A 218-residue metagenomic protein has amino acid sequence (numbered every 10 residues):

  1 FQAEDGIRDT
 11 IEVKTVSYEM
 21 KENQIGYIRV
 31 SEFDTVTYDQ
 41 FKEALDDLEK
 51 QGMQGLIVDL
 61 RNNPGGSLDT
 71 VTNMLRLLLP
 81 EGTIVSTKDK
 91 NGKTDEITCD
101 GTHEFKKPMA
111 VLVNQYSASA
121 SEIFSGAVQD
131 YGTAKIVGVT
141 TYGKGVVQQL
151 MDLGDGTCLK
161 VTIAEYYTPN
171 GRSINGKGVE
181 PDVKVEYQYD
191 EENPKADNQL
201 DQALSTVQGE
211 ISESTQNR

Functional and structural regions predicted by a protein language model:
F1-E12: Single conserved hydrophobic/aromatic residue that forms the stacking wall/gate of nucleotide- or nucleobase-binding
V13-K144, Q148-M151: Cleft-lining beta-strand/loop regions that shape enzyme active-site pockets
V13-M20, E32, K42, D47-K50 (+4 more regions): Intrinsically disordered, Ser/Thr/Pro/Gly-rich linkers and terminal tails that flank and connect PDZ domains
S31-E32, Q115, T140, I163-E165 (+3 more regions): A broadly conserved detector of short glycine/acidic/proline-rich loop/turn motifs that flank catalytic sites and bind
F105-V111, G156-Y166: A polyampholytic, Gly/Pro-enriched intrinsically disordered region
Q148-M151, L159-D190: Conserved P-loop NTPase
